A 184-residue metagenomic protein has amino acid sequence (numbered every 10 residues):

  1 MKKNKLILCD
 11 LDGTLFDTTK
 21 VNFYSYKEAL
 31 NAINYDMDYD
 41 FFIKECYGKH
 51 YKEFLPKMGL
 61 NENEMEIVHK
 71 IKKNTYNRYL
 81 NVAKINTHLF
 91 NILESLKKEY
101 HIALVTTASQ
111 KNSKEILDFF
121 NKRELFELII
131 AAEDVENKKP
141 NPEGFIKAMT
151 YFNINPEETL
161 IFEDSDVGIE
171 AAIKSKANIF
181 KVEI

Functional and structural regions predicted by a protein language model:
M1-K3, K98-Y100, F152-E158: Glycine-rich phosphate-binding loop signature in dinucleotide/nucleotide-binding domains
M1-K44, K174-S175: Active-site neighborhood of HAD-like aspartate-dependent phosphohydrolases
L15, I102, N137, I161-F162: Conserved SAM-binding loop
A29-L30, K49-N63, I116, A148-M149: Helix-loop "lid/cap" segments that line or gate small-molecule binding pockets
P56-N91: Metal-dependent phosphoesterase signature
R78-L104, Q110, P142, P156: Short, acidic loop-to-helix structural element flanking the phosphoryl-transfer center in phosphate-processing enzymes
F90, E94-S95, S165-G168, I179 (+1 more regions): Short glycine/proline-centered loop/turn elements that form peptide/ligand docking sites
S109-L160, D166-S175: Substrate-recognition "cap/lid" segment bordering the active-site pocket of phosphatases
